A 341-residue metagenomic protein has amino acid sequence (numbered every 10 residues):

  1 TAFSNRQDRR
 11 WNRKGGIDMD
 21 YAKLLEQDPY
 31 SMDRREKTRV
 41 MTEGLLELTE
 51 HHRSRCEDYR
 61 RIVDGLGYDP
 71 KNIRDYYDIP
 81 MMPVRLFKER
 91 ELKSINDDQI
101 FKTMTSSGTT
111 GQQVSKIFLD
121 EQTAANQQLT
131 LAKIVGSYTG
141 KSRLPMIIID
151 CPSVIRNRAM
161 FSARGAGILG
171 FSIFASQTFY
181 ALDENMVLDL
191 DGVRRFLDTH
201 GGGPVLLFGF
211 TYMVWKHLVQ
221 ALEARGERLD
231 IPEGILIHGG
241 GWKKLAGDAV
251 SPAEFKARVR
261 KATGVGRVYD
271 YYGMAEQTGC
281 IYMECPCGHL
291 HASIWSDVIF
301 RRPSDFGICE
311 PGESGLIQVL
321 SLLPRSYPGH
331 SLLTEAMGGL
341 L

Functional and structural regions predicted by a protein language model:
F3-D18: Short, Lys/Arg-enriched N-terminal segments with co-localized hydrophobic residues within the first ~10-30 amino acids
G15-M32, R39-H51, R55, R158 (+1 more regions): Active-site glycine/GP-rich loop and adjacent strand/helix microenvironment that borders small-molecule binding pockets
D20-P29, L66-G67, K102-T105, G165: ASCE RecA-like P-loop NTPase motor cores that couple ATP hydrolysis to mechanical translocation on nucleic acids
R35, R39, S54, D58-T105 (+3 more regions): Active-site diphosphate/adenylate-binding microenvironment
T103-Q113, T211, A275-Q277: Ser/Thr-glycine-rich phosphate-binding loops at phosphate-binding pockets of nucleotides, nucleotide cofactors
K116-A125, F161-R164, L222: "Short basic amphipathic alpha-helical interaction patches in structured regions
Q127-L144, D191-T199: Conserved ATP-dependent adenylate/AMP-binding module captured primarily in the ANL superfamily
S137-L169: Conserved AMP-binding loop of ANL adenylate-forming enzymes
